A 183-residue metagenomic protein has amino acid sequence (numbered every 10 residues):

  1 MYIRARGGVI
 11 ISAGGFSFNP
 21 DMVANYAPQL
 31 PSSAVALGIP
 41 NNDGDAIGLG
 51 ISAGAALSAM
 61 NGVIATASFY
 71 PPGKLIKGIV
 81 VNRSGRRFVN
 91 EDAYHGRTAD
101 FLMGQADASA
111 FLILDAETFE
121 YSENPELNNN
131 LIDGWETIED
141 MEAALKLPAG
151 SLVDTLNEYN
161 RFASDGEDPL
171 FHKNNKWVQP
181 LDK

Functional and structural regions predicted by a protein language model:
M1, A99-F101, E158-A163: Charged, low-complexity, helix-prone segments enriched in Lys/Glu/Asp/Gln
M1, G85-R86, G166: Detector for glycine-centered tight turns/loop "hinges" at secondary-structure junctions
Y2-A67: Glycine-rich loop(s) and the adjacent beta-strand/alpha-helix scaffold that form part
A13, D92, N160-A163: Sec/Tat-exported extracytoplasmic proteins
M22-G38, E123-E136, G150, D154-T155 (+1 more regions): Active-site lid/adjacent beta-loop-alpha segment flanking the redox-cofactor pocket in flavoenzymes
D43, I47-L49, A56-S151: An anion/pyrophosphate-binding glycine-rich loop and adjacent beta-alpha core in soluble alpha-beta enzymes
S151-K183: A glycine-rich dinucleotide-binding beta-alpha-beta segment and adjacent secondary-structure elements that constitute
